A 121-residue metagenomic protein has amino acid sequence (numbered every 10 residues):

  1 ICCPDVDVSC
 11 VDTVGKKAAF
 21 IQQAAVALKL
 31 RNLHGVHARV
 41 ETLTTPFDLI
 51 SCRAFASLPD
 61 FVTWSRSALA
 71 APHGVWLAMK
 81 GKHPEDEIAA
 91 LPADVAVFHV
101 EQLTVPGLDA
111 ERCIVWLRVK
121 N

Functional and structural regions predicted by a protein language model:
I1-C52, V62: Conserved SAM/SAH cofactor-binding pocket of Class I
D5, H83-N121: Active-site capping/gating segments
D7, N32-H34, V75, A96-H99: Conserved beta-strand segments of alpha/beta enzyme cores
T13, F55, M79-H83: Short strand-turn motif at the edge of the Rossmann-like AdoMet-binding core
Q22, V62-R66, I88-A90: Short amphipathic alpha-helical segments
L43, L58-P59, P84-E85: Short, well-ordered alpha-helical microsegments
D60-W76: A short glycine-rich, Lys/Arg-flanked "PGG" loop and its adjoining helix->strand segment in the class I
P72-D86: Conserved beta-strand signature within the Rossmann-like core of class I S-adenosyl-L-methionine
